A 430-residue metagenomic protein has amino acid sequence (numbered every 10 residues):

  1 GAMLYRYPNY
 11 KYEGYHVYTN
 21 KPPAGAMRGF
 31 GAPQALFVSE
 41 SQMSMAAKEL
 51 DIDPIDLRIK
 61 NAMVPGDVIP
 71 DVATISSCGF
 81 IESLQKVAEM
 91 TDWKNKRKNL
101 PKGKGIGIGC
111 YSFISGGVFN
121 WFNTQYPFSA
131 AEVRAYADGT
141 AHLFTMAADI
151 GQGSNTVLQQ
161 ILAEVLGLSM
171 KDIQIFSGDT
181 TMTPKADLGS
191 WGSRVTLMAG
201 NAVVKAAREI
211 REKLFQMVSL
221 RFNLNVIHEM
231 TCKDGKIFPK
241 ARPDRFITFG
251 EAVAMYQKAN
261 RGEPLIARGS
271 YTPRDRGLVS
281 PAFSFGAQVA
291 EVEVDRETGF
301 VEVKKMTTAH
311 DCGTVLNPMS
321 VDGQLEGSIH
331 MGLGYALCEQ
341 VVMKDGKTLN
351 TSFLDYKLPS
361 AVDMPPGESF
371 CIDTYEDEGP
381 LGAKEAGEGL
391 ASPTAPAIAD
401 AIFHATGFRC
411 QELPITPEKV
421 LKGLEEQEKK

Functional and structural regions predicted by a protein language model:
G1-E82, E89, K98-K430: Cofactor-binding beta-sheet edge motifs in enzyme active sites
